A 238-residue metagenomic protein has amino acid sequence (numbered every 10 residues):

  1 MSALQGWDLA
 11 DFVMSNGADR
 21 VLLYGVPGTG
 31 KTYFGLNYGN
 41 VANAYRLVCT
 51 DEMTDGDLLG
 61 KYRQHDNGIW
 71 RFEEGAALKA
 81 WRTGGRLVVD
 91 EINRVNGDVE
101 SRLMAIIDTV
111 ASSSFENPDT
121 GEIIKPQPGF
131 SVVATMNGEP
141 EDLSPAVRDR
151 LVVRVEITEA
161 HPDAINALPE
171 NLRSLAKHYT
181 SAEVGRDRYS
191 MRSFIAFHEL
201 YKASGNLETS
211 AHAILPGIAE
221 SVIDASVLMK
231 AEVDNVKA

Functional and structural regions predicted by a protein language model:
M1-A238: C-terminal regulatory/interaction module of P-loop NTP-utilizing enzymes
